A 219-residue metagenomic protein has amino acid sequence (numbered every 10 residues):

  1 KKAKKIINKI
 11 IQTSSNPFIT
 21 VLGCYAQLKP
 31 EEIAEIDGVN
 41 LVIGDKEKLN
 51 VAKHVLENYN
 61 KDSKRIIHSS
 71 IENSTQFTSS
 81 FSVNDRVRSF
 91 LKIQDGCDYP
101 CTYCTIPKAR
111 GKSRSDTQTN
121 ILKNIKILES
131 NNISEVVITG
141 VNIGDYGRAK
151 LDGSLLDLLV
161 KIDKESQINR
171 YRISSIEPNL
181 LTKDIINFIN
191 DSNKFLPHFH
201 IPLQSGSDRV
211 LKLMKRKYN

Functional and structural regions predicted by a protein language model:
K1-D145, F199: Proteins enriched for Cys/Gly/acidic motifs involved in redox and nucleic-acid/cofactor modification
L28-K29, S130-N219: Conserved SAM/AdoMet-binding glycine-rich loop
